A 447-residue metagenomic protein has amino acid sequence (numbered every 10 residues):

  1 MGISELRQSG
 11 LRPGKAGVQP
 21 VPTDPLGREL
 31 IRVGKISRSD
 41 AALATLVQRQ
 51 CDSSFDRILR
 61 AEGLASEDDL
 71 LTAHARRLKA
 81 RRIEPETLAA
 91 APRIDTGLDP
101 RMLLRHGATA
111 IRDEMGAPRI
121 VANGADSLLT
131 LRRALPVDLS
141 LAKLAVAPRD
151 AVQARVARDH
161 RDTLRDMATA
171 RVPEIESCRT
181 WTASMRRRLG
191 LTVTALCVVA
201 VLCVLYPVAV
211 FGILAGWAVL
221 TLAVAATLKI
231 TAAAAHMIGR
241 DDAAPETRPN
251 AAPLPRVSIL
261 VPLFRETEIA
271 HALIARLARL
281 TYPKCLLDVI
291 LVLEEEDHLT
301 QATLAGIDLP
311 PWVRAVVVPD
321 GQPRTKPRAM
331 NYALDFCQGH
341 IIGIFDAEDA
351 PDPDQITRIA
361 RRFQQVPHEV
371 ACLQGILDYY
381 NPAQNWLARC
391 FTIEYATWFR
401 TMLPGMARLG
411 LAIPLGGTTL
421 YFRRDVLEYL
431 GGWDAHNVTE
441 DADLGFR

Functional and structural regions predicted by a protein language model:
M1-L139: Non-catalytic accessory regions
Q8, D159-A251: N-terminal membrane-anchoring/stem segments of glycan-assembly enzymes
T227-L286: N-terminal signal-anchor transmembrane helix
P255-S258, D288, E428, D443: Cell-envelope/extracellular polymer assembly enzymes that use nucleotide-activated donors
A278-Q322, Q364: Acidic donor-binding segment of Leloir-type glycosyltransferases
G306-W312, V316-D335, H340, P353-V438: Long helical/loop segments within the catalytic core of UDP-sugar-dependent glycosyltransferases, especially the large
V438-L444: Acidic donor-binding loop at a coil-to-helix junction in glycosyltransferase catalytic cores that engages
